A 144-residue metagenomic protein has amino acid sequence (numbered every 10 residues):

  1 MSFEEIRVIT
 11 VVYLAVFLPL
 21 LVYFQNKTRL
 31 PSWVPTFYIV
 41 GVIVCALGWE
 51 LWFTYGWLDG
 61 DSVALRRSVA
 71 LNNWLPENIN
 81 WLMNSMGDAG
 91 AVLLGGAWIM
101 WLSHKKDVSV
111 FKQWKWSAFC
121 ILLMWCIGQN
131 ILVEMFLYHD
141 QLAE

Functional and structural regions predicted by a protein language model:
M1-E144: Aromatic-rich, lipid-facing transmembrane alpha helices and their immediate juxtamembrane interface loops in integral
